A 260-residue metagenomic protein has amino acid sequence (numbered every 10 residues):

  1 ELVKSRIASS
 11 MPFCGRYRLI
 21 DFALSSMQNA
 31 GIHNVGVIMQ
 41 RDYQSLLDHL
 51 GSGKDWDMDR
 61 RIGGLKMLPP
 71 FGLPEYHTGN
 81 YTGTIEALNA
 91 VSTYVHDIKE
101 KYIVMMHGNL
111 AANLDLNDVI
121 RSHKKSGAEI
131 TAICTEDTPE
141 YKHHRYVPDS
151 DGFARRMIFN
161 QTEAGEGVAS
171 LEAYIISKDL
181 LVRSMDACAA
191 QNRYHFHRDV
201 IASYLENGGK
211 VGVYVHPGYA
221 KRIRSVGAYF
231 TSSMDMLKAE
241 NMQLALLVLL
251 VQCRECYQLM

Functional and structural regions predicted by a protein language model:
E1-G63, P74, D97: N-terminal glycine-rich phosphate-binding loop and ensuing alpha1 helix
L19-A23, E86-V91, V200: Well-ordered alpha-helical segments embedded in enzymatic catalytic cores
S26, S52, A90-Y94, S122 (+1 more regions): A generic secondary-structure signal
I38-Q40, P70, I133-C134, M157: Generic beta-sheet signal
R41, M106, I176, F196 (+1 more regions): A conserved hydrophobic position in a structured secondary element of the catalytic/binding core that shapes
D59, G64-R145: Conserved beta-loop-beta/alpha segment of the NTase-like Rossmann-fold superfamily that binds/positions NTPs
K99, N113-C188: Conserved core of the sugar-phosphate nucleotidyltransferase
D179, A187-M260: Left-handed beta-helix
